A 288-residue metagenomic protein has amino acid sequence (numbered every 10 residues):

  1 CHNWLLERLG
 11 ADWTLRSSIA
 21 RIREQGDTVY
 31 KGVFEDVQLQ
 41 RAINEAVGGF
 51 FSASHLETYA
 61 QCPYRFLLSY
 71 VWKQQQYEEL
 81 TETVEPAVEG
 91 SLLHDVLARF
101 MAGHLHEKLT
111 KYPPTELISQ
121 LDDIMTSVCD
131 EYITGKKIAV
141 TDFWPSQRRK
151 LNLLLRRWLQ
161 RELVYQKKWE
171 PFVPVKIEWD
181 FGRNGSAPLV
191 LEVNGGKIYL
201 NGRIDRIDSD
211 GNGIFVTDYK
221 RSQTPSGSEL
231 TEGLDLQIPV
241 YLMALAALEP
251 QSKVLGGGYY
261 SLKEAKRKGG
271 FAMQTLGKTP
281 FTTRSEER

Functional and structural regions predicted by a protein language model:
C1-E286: Structural signature of nuclease core domains in nucleic-acid processing machines
